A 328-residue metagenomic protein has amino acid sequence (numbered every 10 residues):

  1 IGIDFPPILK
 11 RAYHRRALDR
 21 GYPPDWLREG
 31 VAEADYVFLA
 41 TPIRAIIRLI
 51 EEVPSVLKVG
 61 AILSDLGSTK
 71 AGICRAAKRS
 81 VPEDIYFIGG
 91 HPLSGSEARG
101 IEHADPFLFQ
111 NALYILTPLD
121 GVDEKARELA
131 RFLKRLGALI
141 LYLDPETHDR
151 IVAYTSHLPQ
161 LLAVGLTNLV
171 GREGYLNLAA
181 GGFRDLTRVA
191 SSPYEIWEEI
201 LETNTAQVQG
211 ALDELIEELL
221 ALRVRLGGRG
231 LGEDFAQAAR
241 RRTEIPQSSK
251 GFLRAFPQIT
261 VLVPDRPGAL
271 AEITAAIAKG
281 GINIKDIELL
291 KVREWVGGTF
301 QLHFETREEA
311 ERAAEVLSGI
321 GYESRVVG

Functional and structural regions predicted by a protein language model:
I1-A17, P24-W26: NAD(P)-binding Rossmann-fold cofactor-contacting core
D4-P6, G67, L290: Residues in the short beta-alpha loop(s) of Rossmann-like NAD(P)-binding domains
W26-L57, A61-I62: Rossmann-like NAD(P)-binding element
F38-L39, S64, L116, Q160: Redox-cofactor binding/interface segments in oxidoreductases and associated redox assembly factors
L49-E102: Rossmann-like NAD(P)(H) cofactor-binding subdomain of soluble oxidoreductases
L108-S191: Internal alpha-helical scaffold of NAD(P)-dependent oxidoreductase catalytic cores
E173-A239, I259: Interdomain hinge/lid region at the active-site interface of Rossmann-like NAD(P)-dependent oxidoreductases
R241-G328: A conserved regulatory-domain signal marking ACT and ACT-like small-molecule sensing domains and adjacent regulatory
